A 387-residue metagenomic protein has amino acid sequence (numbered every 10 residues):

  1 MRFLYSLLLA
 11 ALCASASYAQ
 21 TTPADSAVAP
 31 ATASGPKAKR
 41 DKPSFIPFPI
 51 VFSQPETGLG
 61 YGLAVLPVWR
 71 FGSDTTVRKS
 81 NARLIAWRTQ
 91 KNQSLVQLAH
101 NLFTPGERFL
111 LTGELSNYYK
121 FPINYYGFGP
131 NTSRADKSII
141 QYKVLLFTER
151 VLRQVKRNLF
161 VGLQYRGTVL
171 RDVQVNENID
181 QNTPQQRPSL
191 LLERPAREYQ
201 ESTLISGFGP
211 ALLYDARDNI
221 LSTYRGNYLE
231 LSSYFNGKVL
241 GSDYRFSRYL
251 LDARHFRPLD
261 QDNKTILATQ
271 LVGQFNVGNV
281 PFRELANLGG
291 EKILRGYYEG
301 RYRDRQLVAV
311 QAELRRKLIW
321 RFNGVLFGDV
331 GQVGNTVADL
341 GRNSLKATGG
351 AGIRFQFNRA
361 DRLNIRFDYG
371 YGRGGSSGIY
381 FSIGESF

Functional and structural regions predicted by a protein language model:
M1-A38, Q186: Cleavable N-terminal export/targeting peptides
T32-P43, F71-K79, P105-L110, N158 (+7 more regions): Short loop/turn motifs that connect adjacent beta-strands in outer-membrane beta-barrel proteins
A38-F45, F52-Q200, L204, R301-D304 (+2 more regions): Gram-negative/organellar outer-membrane beta-barrel architecture
K42-S53, A82-R88, Q93, N227-F387: C-terminal transmembrane beta-barrel domains of outer membrane proteins
G60, G207, F322: Conserved active-site and cofactor/substrate-binding residues in soluble primary-metabolism enzymes
Y61-N81, K120-I123, G209-L240, R245-D252 (+1 more regions): Surface-exposed extracellular loop regions of Gram-negative outer-membrane beta-barrel proteins
L170-V175, I220-S222, V277-F282: Proline-centered turn/helix-capping motifs that create local helix->coil transitions or kinks
R187-R217, K292-Y298, R303, L307-R315 (+1 more regions): Outer-membrane beta-barrel transmembrane domain signature of Gram-negative proteins, especially the mid-to-C-terminal
